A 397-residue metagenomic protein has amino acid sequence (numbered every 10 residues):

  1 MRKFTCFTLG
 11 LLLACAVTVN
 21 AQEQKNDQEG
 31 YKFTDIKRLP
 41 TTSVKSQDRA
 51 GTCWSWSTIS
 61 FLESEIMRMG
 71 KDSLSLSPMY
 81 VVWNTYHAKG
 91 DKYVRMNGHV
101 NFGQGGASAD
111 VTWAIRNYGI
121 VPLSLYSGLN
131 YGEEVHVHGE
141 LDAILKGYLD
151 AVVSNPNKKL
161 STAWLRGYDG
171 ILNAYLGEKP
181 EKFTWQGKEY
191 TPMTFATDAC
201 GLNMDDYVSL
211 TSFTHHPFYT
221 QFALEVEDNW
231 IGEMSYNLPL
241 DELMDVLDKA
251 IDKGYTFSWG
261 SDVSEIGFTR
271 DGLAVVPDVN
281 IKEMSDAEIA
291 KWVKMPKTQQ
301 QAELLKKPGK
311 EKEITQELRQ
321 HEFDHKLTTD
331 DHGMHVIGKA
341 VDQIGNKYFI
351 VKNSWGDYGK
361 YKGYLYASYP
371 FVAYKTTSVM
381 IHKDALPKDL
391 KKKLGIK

Functional and structural regions predicted by a protein language model:
M1-Q24: Bacterial Sec-dependent N-terminal signal peptides
F4-T5, L13, A50, W54 (+2 more regions): N-terminal, helix-rich and Lys/Arg-enriched segments in bacterial and organellar proteins
C6-F7, A14, S46, S108 (+1 more regions): A broadly tuned, weak detector of single residues within folded domains
L11-L13, R68, M96, N130 (+3 more regions): Residue-level detector of alpha-helical recognition elements and their boundaries
T18-N20, A50, T112, G333: A generic alpha-helix preference that emphasizes hydrophobic side chains
Q22-Q28, K397: Intrinsically disordered, low-complexity linkers and terminal tails enriched in Pro/Gly and often acidic or mixed-charge
D27-S258, G359-Y361: Active-site nucleophile-adjacent alpha helix/oxyanion-hole segment immediately C-terminal to the catalytic cysteine
R166-K397: Active-site signature of cysteine proteases
